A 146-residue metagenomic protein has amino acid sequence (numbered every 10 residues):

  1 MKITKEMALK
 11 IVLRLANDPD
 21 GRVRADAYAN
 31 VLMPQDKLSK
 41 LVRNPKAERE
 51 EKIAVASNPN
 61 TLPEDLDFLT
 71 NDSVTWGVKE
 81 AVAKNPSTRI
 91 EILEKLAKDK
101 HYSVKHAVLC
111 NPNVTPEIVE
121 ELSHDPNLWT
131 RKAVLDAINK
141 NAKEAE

Functional and structural regions predicted by a protein language model:
M1-E146: Alpha-helical scaffold segments
